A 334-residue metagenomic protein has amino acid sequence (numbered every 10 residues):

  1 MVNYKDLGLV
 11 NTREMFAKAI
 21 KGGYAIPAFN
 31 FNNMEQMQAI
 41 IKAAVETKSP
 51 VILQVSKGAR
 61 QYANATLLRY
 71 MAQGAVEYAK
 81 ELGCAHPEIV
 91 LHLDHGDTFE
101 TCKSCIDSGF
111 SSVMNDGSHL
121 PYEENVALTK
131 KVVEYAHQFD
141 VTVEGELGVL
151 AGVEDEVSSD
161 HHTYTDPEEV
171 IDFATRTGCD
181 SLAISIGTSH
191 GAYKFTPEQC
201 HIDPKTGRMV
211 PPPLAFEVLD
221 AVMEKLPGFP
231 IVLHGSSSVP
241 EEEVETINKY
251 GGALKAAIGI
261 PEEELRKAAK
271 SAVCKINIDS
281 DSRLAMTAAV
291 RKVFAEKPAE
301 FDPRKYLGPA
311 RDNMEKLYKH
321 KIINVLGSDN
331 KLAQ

Functional and structural regions predicted by a protein language model:
M1-P27, E300-F301: Generic N-terminal amphipathic, Lys/Arg-enriched alpha-helix
N3, Y24-N32, A59-R60, K305 (+1 more regions): A short N-terminal beta->alpha junction/helix N-cap motif
V10-K21, M34-A59, T66-H86, H95-P230 (+6 more regions): Alpha/beta enzyme core
I26-N30, L91-H92, M114, I231-L233 (+2 more regions): Short catalytic-loop micro-motif centered on adjacent basic/acidic residues
L53, R60-N64, L265, C274-P298 (+1 more regions): Shared catalytic-loop signature of beta/alpha-barrel
G235-S238, I258, I278-S282: Short acidic/histidine-rich active-site segments
A289-Q334: Extended, intrinsically disordered, low-complexity segments
